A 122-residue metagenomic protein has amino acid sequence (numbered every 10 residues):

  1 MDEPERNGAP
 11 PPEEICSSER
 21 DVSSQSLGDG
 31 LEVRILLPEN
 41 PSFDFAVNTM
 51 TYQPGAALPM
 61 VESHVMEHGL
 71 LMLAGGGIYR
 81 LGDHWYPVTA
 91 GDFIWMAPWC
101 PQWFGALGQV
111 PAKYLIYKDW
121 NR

Functional and structural regions predicted by a protein language model:
M1-F45: A short, N-terminal "cap"/entry segment at the start of jelly-roll beta-barrel domains of the cupin/DSBH fold
M1-P4, P98-R122: Ligand-binding loop in jelly-roll beta-barrel domains
D29-P38, N48-H64, W85, P98-W99: Conserved short histidine dyad/triad with adjacent acidic residue
P41-S42, V65, Q109-V110: Short strand-connecting beta-turns/loops that link adjacent beta-strands
V65-I78, G82: Glycine- and acidic-residue-biased ligand/ion/polar-headgroup-sensing regions
G82-P98: Short acidic-glycine-tyrosine-enriched beta hairpin
